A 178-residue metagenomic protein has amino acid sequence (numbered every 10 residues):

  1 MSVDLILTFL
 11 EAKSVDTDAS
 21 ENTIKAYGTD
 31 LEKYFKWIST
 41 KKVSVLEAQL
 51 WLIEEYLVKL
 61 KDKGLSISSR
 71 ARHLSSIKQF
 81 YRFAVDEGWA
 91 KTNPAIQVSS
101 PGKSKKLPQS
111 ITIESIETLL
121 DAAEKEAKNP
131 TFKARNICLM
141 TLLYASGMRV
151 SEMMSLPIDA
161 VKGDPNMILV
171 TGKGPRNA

Functional and structural regions predicted by a protein language model:
M1-A178: Conserved catalytic core of the tyrosine transesterase superfamily
